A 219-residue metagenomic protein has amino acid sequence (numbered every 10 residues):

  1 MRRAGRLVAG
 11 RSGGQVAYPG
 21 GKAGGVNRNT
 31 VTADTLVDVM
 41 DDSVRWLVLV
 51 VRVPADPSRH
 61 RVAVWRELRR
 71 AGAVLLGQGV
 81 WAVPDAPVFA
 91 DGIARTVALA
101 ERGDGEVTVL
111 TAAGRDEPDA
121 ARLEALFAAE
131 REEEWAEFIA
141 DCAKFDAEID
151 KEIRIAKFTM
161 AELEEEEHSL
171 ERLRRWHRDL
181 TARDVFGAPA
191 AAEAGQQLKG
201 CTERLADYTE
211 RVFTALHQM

Functional and structural regions predicted by a protein language model:
R2-G10, G14: Extreme N-terminal basic, low-complexity initiation segments that serve as generic localization/processing leaders
G14-I153, R175-R178, A182: Positively charged, polar, low-complexity stretches
V51-R52, A129, K157-E164, V185-A188: Generic amphipathic alpha-helical segments used as scaffolds and interaction surfaces in large, multi-domain proteins
P54-A55, E166-H168: A short, ordered amphipathic alpha-helix with a cationic face
E133, E137-A140, A161, H168 (+2 more regions): Alpha-helix boundary/N-cap detector
K144-E148, E152-A156, M160-L163, L170: Cap/lid and interdomain-hinge subdomains that line or gate substrate/regulatory clefts in soluble alpha/beta enzymes
L170-M219: Glycine-rich, aromatic-bearing surface loops/beta-hairpins
